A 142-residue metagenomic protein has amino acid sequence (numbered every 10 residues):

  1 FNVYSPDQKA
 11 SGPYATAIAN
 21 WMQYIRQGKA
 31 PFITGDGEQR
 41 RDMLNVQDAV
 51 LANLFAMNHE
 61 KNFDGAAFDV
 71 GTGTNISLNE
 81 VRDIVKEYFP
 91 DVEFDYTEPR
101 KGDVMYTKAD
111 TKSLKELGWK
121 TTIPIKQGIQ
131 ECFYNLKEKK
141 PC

Functional and structural regions predicted by a protein language model:
F1-A15: Flexible, glycine-rich beta-alpha linker
Y14, I18, T107: Short, conserved glycine- and acidic-residue-centered signature motifs in active-site or ligand-binding loops
Q23-C142: C-terminal substrate-binding subdomain of Rossmann-fold SDR/epimerase-dehydratase oxidoreductases
